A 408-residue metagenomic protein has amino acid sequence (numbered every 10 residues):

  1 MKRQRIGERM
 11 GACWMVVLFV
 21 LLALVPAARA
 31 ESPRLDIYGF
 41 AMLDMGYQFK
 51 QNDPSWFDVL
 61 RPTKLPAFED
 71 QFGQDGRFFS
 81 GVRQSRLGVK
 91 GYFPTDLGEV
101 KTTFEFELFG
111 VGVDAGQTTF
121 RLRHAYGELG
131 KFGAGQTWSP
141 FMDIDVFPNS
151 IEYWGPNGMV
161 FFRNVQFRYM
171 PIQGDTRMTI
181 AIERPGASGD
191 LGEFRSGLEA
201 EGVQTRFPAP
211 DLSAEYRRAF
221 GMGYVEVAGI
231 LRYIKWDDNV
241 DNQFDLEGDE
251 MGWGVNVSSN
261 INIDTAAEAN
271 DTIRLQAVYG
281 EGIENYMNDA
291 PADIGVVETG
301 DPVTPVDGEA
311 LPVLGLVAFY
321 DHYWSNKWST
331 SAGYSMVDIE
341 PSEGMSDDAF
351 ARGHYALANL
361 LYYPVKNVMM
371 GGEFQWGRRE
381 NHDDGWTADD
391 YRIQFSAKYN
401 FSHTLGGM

Functional and structural regions predicted by a protein language model:
K2-M15: Bacterial N-terminal signal peptides that target proteins for export
C13-A23: Bacterial N-terminal signal peptides
V25-A30: Sec/Tat signal peptide C-region and signal peptidase I cleavage site
E31-F57, T63-K64, F68-G189, R206-Y224 (+3 more regions): Outer membrane beta-barrel
Q48, P94, F109-V113, S139-W154 (+8 more regions): Sequence/structural signature of outer-membrane beta-barrel proteins
G76-F79, A115-T119, G155-F161, G202-P208 (+5 more regions): Replace "Gram-negative outer membrane beta-barrel proteins" with "bacterial and organellar outer membrane beta-barrel
M222-F350, G407-M408: Detector for outer-membrane/organellar transmembrane beta-barrel domains, recognizing the amphipathic beta-strand
A388-M408: Outer-membrane beta-barrel "beta-signal"
